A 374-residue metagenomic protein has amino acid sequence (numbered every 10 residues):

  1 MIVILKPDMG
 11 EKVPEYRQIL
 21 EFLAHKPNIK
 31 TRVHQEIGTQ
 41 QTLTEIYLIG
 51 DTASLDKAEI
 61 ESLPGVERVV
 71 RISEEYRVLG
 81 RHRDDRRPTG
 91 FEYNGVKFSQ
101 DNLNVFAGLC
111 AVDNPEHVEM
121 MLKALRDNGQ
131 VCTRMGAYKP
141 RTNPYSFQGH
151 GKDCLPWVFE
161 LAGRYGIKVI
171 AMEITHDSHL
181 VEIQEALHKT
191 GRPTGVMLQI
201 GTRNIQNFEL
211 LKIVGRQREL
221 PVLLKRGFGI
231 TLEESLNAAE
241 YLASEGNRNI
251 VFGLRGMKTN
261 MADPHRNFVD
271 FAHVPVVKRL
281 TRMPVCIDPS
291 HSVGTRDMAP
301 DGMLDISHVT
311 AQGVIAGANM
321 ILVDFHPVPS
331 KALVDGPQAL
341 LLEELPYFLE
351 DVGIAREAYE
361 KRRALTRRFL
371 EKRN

Functional and structural regions predicted by a protein language model:
M1-F106: Non-catalytic terminal accessory/regulatory regions of metabolic enzymes
F91-C110, R141, R282-T295: N-terminal small/glycine-rich loop or linker at the start of catalytic domains across soluble metabolic enzymes
Y93, Q206-F325: Catalytic alpha/beta core domains of metabolic enzymes, predominantly
L103-L109, V131-M135, V169-M172, V196-I200 (+4 more regions): Hydrophobic faces of well-ordered beta-strands that scaffold small-molecule active sites in alpha/beta enzyme cores
L103-M120, N143-G149, V169-I174, Q199-T202 (+2 more regions): Active-site mouth loops of central-metabolism enzymes
R134-K152, F325-G336: Glycine-rich, proline-tolerant flexible connector loops at the mouths of alpha/beta enzymes
P140-G195, N207-E209: N-terminal active-site wall of soluble small-molecule enzyme domains
Q148-M172, V214-P221, F271-I287, A316 (+1 more regions): Alpha-helix-loop-beta-strand connector modules within alpha/beta enzyme cores
